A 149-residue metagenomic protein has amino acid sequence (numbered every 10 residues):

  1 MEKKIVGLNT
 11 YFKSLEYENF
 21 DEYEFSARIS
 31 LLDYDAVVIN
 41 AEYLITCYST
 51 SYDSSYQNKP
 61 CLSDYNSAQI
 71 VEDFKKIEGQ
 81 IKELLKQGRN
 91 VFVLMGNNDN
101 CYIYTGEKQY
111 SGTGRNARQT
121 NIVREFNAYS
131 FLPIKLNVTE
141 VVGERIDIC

Functional and structural regions predicted by a protein language model:
M1-Y56: Aromatic-Pro/Gly-enriched surface loop or interdomain linker that acts as a lid/target-recognition segment
S49-C149: A glycine-rich, often tryptophan-bearing local segment used as a flexible ligand/cofactor-contacting loop or short
